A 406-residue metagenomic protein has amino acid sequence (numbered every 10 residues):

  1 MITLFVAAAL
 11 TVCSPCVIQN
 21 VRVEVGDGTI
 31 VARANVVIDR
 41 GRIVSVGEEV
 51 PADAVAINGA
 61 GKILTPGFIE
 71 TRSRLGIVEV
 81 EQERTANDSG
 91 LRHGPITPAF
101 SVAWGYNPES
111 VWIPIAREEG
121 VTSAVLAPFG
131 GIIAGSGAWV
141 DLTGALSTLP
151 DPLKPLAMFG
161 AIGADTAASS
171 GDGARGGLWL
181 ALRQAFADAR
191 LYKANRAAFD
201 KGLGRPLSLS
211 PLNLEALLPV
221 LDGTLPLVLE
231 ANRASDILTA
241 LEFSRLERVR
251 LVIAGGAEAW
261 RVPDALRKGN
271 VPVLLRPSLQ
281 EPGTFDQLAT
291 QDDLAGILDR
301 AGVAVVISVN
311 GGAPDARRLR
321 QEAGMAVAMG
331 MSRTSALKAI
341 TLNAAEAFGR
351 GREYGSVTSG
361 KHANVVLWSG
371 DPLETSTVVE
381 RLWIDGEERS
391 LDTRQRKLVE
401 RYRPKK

Functional and structural regions predicted by a protein language model:
M1-T11: Sec-dependent N-terminal signal peptides
L10, V23-T65, Q82: Histidine-rich, glycine-flanked metal-binding segment
C16-I18, P51-A103: Replace "His-x-His-based motif
V21, V36, G41, G61 (+10 more regions): Divalent metal-coordination and catalytic microenvironments
V21-E24, A32, T358-Y402: C-terminal cap of metal-dependent C-N hydrolases
V80, N87-H93, P98-A99, P226 (+4 more regions): His/Asp/Glu-enriched, well-ordered alpha-helical/loop segment that forms or immediately abuts the divalent-metal
W112, R117-L251, V378: Polyanionic/metal-chelating signatures
L209-S210, L229-R233, A254-A257, T284-D292: A general structural motif
